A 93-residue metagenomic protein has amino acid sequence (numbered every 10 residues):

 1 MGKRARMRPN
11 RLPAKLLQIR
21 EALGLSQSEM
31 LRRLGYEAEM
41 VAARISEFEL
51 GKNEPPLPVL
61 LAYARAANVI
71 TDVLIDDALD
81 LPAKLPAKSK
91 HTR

Functional and structural regions predicted by a protein language model:
M1-L23, D72: A short, Lys/Arg-rich alpha-helix, primarily the initiator
M1-R6, R65, D72-R93: Short, charged recognition helix plus adjacent turn of helix-turn-helix-like nucleic-acid-binding domains
L16, Q27, A42, L57-L60: Helix-turn-helix DNA-binding elements, focusing on the entry/boundary residues of the two helices that contact DNA
G24-E47: Short alpha-helical DNA-recognition segment
L34, E49, V59, I75-A78: DNA major-groove recognition helix of helix-turn-helix
K52, P56-V73: DNA major-groove recognition helix of helix-turn-helix/homeodomain DNA-binding modules
